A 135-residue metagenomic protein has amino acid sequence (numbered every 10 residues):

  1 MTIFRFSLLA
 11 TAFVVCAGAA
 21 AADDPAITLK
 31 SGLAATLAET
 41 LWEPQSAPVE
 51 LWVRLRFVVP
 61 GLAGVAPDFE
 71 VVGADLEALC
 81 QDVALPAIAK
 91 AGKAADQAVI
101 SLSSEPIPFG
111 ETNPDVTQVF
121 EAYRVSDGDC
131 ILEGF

Functional and structural regions predicted by a protein language model:
T2, A20-W52, G61-L62, G134: N-proximal, solvent-exposed amphipathic alpha-helical segments enriched in charged/polar residues
S7-C16: Bacterial N-terminal signal peptides
R54-V99: Mature extracytoplasmic domains of secretory-pathway proteins
K93-F135: Polar/charged, Gly/Pro-rich intrinsically disordered segments
